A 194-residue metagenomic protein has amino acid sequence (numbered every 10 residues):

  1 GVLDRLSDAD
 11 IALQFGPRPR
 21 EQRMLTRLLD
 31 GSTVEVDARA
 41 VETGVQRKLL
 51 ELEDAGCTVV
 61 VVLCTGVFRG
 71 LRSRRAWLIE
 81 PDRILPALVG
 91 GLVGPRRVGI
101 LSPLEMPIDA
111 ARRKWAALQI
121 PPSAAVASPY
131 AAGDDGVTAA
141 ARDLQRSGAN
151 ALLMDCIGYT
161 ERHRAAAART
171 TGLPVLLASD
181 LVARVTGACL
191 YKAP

Functional and structural regions predicted by a protein language model:
G1-V36, S102-G133: N-terminal glycine-rich anion-binding loop in soluble enzyme alpha/beta folds
V36-D82, N150-R164: N-terminal glycine-rich phosphate/adenylate-binding segment common to multiple enzyme folds
A38-T43, Y130-R142: Structural motif
V62-V67, R72-I108, R113-W115, S123 (+1 more regions): Conserved mixed alpha/beta catalytic, RNA-binding, or beta-rich assembly cores of soluble enzyme, regulatory
W77-R83, Q119-A127, T171-D180: Short hydrophobic/aromatic-enriched beta-strand-loop microsegments
G94, A131-A132, G172-P194: Short, flexible loop segments at boundaries between secondary-structure elements
K114-Q119, A168-T170, K192: Short, solvent-exposed amphipathic alpha-helical segments in soluble enzyme and RNA/protein-processing domains
L144-L181: Extended, histidine- and acidic-residue-enriched regions that form the cofactor-binding/catalytic faces
